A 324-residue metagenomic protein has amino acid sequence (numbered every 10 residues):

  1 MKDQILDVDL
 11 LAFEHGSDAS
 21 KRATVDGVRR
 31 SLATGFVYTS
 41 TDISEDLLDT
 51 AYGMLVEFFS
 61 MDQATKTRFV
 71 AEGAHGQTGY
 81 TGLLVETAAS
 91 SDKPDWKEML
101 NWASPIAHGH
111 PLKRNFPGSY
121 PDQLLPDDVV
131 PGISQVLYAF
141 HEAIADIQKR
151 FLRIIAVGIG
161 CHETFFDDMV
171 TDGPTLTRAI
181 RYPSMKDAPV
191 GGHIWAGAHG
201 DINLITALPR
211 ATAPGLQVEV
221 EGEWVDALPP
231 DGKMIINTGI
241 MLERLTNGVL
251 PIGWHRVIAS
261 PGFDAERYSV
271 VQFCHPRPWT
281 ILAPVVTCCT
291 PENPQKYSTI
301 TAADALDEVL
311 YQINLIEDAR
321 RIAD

Functional and structural regions predicted by a protein language model:
M1-D324: Peripheral, non-catalytic segments flanking oxidoreductase cores
